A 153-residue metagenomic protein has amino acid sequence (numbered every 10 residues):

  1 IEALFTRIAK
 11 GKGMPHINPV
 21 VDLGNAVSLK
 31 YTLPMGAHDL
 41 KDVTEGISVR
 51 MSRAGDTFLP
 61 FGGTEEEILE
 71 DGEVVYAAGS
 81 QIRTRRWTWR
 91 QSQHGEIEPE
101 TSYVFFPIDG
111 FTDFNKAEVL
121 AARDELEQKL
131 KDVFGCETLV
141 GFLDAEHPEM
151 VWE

Functional and structural regions predicted by a protein language model:
I1-E153: Non-transmembrane, aqueous-exposed alpha-helical and coiled segments at domain scale
